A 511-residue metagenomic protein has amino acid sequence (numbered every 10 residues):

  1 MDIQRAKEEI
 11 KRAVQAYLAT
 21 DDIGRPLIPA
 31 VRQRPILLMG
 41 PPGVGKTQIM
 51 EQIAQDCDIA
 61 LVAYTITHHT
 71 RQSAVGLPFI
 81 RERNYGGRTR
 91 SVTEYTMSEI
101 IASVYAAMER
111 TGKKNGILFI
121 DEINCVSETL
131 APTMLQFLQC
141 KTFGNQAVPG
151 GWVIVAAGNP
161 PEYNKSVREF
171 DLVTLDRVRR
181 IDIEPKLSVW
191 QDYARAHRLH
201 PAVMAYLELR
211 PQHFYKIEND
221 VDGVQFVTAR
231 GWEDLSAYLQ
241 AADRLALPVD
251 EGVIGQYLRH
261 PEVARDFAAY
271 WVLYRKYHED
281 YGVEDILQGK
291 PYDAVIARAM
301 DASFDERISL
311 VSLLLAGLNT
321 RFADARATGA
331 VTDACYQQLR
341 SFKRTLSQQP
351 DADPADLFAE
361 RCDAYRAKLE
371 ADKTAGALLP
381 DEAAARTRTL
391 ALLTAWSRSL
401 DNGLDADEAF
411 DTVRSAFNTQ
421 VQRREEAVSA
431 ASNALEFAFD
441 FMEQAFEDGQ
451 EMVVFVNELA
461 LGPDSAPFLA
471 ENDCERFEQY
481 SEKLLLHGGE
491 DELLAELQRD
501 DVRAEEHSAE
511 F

Functional and structural regions predicted by a protein language model:
M1-Q212, I217-D220: AAA+ P-loop NTPase catalytic core and its hallmark functional loops
D2, D56, E184-K186, D243 (+4 more regions): Alpha-helix capping and helix-coil boundary motifs
I3, T20, S98, S127 (+10 more regions): Short, structured coil/loop segments at alpha-helix boundaries
E8, R12, A16, Q55 (+19 more regions): Charged/polar, solvent-exposed surface patches and flexible loops
I10, I100-V104, A242, F417 (+1 more regions): Generic hydrophobic, helix-prone segments enriched in Leu/Val/Ile
A196-D356: Alpha-helical lid/collar subdomain of P-loop NTPases
M300-F511: Terminal-proximal interaction/regulatory segments of ATP-powered molecular machines
